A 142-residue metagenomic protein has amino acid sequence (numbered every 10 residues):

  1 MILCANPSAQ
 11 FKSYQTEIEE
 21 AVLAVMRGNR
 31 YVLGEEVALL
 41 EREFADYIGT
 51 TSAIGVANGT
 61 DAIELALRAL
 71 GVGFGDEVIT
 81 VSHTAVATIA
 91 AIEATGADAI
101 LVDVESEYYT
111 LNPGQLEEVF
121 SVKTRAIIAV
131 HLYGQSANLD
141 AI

Functional and structural regions predicted by a protein language model:
M1-R30, E35: N-terminal "arm"/small-domain region of PLP-dependent enzymes with the aminotransferase-like
I2, I79-T80, I92, S106-E117: Hydrophobic, well-ordered secondary-structure scaffolds
Q10, V32, T84, E107-Y108 (+1 more regions): Glycine-/small-residue-rich active-site loops that bind phosphorylated ligands and cofactors
E17, Y47, A66, L70 (+2 more regions): CheY-like receiver
N29-E77, H83, A91-T95, L101-D103: Phosphate-binding glycine-rich loop
A87-T88, N138: Alpha4-beta5-alpha5 switch/output surface of CheY-like receiver
E107-I142: Active-site phosphate-binding strand-loop segment of PLP-dependent enzymes
